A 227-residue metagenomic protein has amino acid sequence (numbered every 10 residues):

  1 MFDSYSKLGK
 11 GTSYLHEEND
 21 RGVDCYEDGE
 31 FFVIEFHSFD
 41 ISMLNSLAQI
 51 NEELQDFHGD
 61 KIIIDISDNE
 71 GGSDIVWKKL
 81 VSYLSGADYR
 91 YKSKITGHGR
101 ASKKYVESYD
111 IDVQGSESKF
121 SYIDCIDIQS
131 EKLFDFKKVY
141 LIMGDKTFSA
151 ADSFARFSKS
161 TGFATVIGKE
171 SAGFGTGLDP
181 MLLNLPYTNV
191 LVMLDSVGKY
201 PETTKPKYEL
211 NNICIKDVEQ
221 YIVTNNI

Functional and structural regions predicted by a protein language model:
M1-I62, I66-K92, K138, E170 (+3 more regions): Flexible, low-complexity junctional segments that flank or bridge functional domains
F36-F39, D65-N69, K94-G99, I142-K146 (+2 more regions): Active-site-proximal beta-strand/loop segments in catalytic clefts of secreted hydrolases
G71-K137, G177-L182, V197: Gly/Ser/Thr-rich loop/hinge elements
V81-S85, R156-G162: Short, surface-exposed basic-aromatic patches at helix termini and helix-loop junctions that form
V113-Y122, T147, D217, Y221-T224: Cysteine-dependent hydrolase recognition
K137-A151: Active-site neighborhood of thiol-dependent amide/isopeptide-bond enzymes
A150-D152, R156-F157, N225-N226: Solvent-exposed alpha-helical segments and adjacent loops that form catalytic or protein-interaction surfaces
V166-T224: BRCT (BRCA1 C-terminal) domain core and associated BRCT-interaction motifs
